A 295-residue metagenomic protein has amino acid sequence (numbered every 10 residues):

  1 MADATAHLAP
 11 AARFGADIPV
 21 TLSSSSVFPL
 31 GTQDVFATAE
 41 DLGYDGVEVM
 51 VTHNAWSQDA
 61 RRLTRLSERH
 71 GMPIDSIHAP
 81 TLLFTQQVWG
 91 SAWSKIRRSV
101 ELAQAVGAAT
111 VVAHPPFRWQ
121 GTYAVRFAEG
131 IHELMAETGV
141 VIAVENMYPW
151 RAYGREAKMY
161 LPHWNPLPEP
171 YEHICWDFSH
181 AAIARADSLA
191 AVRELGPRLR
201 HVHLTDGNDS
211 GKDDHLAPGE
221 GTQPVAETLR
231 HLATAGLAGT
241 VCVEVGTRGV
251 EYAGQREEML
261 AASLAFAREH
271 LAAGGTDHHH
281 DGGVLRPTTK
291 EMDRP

Functional and structural regions predicted by a protein language model:
A2-T21, F28-E40, E68, V100-L102 (+4 more regions): Histidine-acidic metal/acid-base catalytic patches
I18, I74-I77, I96, I131 (+3 more regions): Weak global preference for isoleucine
T21-S23, V47-M50, A113, C175-D177: Short catalytic-loop micro-motif centered on adjacent basic/acidic residues
D45, V49-V125, V141, A238 (+2 more regions): Structural motif corresponding to the early beta-alpha repeats
L83-T85, A113-G121, M147-G154, H180 (+1 more regions): Surface-exposed cleft-lining segments at the edges of enzyme active sites
I96, R126-A128, L260-A262: Well-ordered, non-membrane alpha-helical segments in soluble/globular domains
V125-E133, N165-L167: Histidine/acidic residue-rich metal-binding segments in metalloenzymes
F127-A128, T138-R155, P162-H163: Conserved anion-binding
